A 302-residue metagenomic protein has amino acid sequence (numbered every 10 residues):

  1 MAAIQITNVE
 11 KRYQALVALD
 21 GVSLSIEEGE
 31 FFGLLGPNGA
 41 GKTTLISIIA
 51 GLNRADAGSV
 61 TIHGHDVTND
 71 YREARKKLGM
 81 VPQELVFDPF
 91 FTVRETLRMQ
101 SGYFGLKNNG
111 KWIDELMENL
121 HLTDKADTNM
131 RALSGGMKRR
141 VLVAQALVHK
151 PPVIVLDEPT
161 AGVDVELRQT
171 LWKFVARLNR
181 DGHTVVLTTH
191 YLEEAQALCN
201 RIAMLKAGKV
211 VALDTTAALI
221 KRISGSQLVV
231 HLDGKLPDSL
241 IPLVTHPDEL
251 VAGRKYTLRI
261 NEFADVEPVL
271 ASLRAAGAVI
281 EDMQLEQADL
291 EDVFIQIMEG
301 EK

Functional and structural regions predicted by a protein language model:
G58-N69, E73-A74: Conserved ABC transporter NBD signature motif
R98, G102-K125: Conserved ABC ATPase "signature" region
N129-L133: Conserved ABC ATPase signature
K150: Conserved catalytic motifs of ABC-family nucleotide-binding domains
I154-D157: Catalytic Walker B motif of ABC-type/P-loop ATPase nucleotide-binding domains
W172-I260: ABC transporter nucleotide-binding domain
G225-K302: Short, charged/small-residue-rich alpha-helical element at the C-terminal edge of ABC transporter nucleotide-binding
